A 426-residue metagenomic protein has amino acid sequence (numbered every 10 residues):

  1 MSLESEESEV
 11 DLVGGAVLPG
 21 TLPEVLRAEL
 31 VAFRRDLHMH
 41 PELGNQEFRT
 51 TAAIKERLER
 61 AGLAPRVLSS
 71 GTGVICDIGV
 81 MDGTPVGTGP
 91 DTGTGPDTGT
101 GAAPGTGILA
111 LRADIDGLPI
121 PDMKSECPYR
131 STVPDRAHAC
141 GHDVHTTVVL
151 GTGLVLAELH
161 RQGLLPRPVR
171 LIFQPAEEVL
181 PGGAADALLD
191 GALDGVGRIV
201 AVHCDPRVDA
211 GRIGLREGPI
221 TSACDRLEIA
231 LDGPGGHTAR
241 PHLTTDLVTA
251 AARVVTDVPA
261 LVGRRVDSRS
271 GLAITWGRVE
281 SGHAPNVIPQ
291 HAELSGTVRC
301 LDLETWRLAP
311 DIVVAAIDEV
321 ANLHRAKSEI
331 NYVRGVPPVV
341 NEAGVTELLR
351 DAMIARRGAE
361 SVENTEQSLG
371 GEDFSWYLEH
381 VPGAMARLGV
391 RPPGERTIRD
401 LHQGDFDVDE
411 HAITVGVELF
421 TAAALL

Functional and structural regions predicted by a protein language model:
S2-E7, A252-L426: Metal-dependent amide/peptide-bond hydrolase catalytic core, centered on the "pita-bread" metallohydrolase fold
L3-H138, D143, T147, G151-R167: Acidic/His- and Gly-rich active-site-bordering loop/insert found across diverse amide/peptide-bond hydrolases
L26-F33, Q46, T50-R57, G107 (+18 more regions): General structural feature for long, well-ordered alpha-helical segments within catalytic domains of soluble enzymes
L37, L58, L111, H142 (+8 more regions): Divalent metal-coordination and catalytic microenvironments
R66, R170-I172, E329: A structural signal for isolated positions on well-ordered beta-strands in alpha/beta enzyme cores
G83, G117-A137, D143-V144, L159-P289 (+1 more regions): Histidine/acidic-residue-rich, glycine-tolerant segments that coordinate divalent metal ions
A110-R112, P121, L227-I229, M385-R391: Non-cysteine beta-strand/loop elements that form the S-adenosyl-L-methionine
